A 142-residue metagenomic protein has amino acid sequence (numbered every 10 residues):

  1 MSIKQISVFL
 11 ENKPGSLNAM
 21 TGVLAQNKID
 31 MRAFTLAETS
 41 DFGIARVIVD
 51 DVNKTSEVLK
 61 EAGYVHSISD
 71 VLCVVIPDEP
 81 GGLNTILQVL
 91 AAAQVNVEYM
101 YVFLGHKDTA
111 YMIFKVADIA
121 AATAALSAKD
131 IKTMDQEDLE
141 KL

Functional and structural regions predicted by a protein language model:
M1-L142: A conserved regulatory-domain signal marking ACT and ACT-like small-molecule sensing domains and adjacent regulatory
